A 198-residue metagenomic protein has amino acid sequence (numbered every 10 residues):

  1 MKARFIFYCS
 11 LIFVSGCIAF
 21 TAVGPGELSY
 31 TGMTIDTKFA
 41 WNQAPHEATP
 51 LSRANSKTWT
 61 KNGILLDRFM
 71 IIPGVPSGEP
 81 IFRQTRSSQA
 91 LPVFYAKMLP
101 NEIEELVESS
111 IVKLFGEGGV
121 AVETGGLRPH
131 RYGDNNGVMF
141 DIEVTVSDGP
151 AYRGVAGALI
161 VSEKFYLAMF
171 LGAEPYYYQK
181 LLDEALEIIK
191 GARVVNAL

Functional and structural regions predicted by a protein language model:
M1-C9: Bacterial N-terminal signal peptides that target proteins for export
V14-G16: C-terminal motif of bacterial Sec signal peptides marking the signal peptidase cleavage site
I18-F20: Bacterial signal peptide processing site
A22-G24: Short N-terminal edge-element motif at the start of the domain
G26-E47: Post-signal peptide N-terminal segment of mature Sec-exported envelope proteins
T37, L99, I103-S110, L181-I188: Stable alpha-helical elements in mature extracytoplasmic
T49-G154: Conserved polar/disulfide-associated segments of primarily extracytoplasmic proteins
E123, R128-L198: Short, well-structured beta-strand
